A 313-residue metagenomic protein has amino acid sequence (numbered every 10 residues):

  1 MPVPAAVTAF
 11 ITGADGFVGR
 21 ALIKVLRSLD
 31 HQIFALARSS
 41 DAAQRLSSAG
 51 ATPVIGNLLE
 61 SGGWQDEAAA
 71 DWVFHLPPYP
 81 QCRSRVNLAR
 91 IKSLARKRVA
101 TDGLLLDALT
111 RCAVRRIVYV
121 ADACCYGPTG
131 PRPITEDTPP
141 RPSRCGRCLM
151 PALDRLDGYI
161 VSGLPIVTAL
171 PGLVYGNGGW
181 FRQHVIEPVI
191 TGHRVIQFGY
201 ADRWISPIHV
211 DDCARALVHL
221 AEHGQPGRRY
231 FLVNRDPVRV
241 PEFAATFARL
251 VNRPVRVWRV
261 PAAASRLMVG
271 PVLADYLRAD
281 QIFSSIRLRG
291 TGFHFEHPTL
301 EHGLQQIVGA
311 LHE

Functional and structural regions predicted by a protein language model:
V3, A21, A216-P271, V308-H312: Mid/C-terminal beta-alpha module of Rossmann-like enzyme folds, strongest in SDR-family dehydrogenases/epimerases
A9-L29: N-terminal Rossmann NAD(P)H-binding glycine-rich loop of SDR-like oxidoreductase domains
T12, F34, I91-K92, D102-R144: Conserved Rossmann-fold NAD(P)-dependent oxidoreductase catalytic core, especially the SDR/UDP-sugar
R38-A100, L104: NAD(P)H-binding glycine-rich loop region in Rossmannoid oxidoreductase-like domains and their noncatalytic homologs
R96, A100, P128-T168, L173: Catalytic helix-loop patch of NAD(P)-dependent Rossmann-fold dehydrogenases
G146, D157-W204, F247: NAD(P)-dependent short-chain dehydrogenase/reductase
I186-V195, D202-P237: Alpha-helical substrate-binding/gating segment
P298-E313: Amphipathic terminal alpha-helices
